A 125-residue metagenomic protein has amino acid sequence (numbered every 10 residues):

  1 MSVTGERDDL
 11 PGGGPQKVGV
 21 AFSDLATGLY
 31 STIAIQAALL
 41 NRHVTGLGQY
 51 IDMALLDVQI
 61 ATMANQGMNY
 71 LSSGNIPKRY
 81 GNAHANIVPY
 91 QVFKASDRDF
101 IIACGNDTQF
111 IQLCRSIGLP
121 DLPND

Functional and structural regions predicted by a protein language model:
M1-G19: The feature captures the short pre-catalytic strand/loop hairpin that immediately precedes and shapes the active-site
V3-D8, G28-G48, A61-S72, C114-D121 (+1 more regions): Oxidoreductase and adenylate-handling cofactor-binding alpha/beta cores
P15-A26, G48-Y50, Y80-H84, V88-Y90 (+1 more regions): A short glycine-threonine-serine/GTX helix/turn-capping micro-motif
V18-Q36, L55, Q59-M63, G105 (+1 more regions): Mid-domain beta-loop-alpha active-site segment that forms a flexible, acidic cofactor/metal-binding surface
S73-R79: Conserved ATP-binding loop and adjacent catalytic segment of the adenylate-forming AMP-binding
V88-D125: Aromatic-enriched alpha-helical interface/lid elements that frame and gate functional surfaces
